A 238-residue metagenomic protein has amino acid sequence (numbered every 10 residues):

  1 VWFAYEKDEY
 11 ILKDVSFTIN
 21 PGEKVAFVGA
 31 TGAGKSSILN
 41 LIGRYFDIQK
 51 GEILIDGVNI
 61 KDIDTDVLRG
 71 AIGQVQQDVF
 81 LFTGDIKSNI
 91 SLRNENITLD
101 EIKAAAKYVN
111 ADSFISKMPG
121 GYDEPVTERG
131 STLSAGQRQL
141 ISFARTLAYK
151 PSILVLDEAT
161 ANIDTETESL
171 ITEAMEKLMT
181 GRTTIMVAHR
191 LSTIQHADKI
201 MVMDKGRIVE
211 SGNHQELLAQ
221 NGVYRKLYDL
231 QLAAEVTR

Functional and structural regions predicted by a protein language model:
V1-R238: ABC-type nucleotide-binding domain
